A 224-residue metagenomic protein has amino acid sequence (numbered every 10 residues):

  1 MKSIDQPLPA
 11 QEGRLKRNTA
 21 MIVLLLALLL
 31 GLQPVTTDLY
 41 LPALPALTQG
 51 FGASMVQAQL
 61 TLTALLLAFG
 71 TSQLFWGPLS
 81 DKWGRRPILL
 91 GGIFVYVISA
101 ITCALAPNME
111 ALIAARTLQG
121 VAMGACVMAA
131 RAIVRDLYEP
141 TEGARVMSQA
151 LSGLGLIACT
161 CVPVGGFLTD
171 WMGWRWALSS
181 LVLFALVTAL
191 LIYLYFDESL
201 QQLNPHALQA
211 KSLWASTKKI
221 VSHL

Functional and structural regions predicted by a protein language model:
M1-Q33: Cytosolic juxtamembrane N-terminal segment immediately preceding the first transmembrane helix of multi-pass
P9-L15, Q201-L224: Juxtamembrane intracellular "pre-TM" segments in multi-pass secondary transporters
M21-M55, W76: Extracytoplasmic
D38, L66-L74, A158-C159: Residue-level signature of mid-helix packing/kink "hotspots" within the transmembrane helices of 12-pass Major
G52, G84, L105-A111, A122 (+1 more regions): Helix-breaking motifs and short loop linkers at transmembrane-helix boundaries and internal kinks in secondary membrane
T71-E110: Conserved MFS/SLC helix-loop-helix module at the cytosolic interface between two early adjacent transmembrane helices
P107, A111, S148-L194: Helix-loop-helix hairpin linking two adjacent transmembrane segments in secondary transporters
A115-L156: Cytoplasmic helix-loop-helix junction between adjacent transmembrane helices in 12-TM secondary transporters
